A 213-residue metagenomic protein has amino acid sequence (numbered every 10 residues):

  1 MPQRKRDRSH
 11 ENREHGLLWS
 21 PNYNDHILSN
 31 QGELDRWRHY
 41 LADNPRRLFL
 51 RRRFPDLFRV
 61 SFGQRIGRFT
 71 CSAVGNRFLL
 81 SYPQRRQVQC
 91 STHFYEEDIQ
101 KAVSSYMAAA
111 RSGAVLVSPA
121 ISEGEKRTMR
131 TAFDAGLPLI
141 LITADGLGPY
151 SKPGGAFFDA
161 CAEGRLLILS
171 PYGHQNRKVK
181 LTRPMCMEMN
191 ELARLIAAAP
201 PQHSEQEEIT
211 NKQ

Functional and structural regions predicted by a protein language model:
M1-F58: Short catalytic/metal-binding and nucleic-acid-binding patches
L57-Q213: Glycine-biased, small-residue-rich flexible motifs in mid-sequence functional cores and linkers
